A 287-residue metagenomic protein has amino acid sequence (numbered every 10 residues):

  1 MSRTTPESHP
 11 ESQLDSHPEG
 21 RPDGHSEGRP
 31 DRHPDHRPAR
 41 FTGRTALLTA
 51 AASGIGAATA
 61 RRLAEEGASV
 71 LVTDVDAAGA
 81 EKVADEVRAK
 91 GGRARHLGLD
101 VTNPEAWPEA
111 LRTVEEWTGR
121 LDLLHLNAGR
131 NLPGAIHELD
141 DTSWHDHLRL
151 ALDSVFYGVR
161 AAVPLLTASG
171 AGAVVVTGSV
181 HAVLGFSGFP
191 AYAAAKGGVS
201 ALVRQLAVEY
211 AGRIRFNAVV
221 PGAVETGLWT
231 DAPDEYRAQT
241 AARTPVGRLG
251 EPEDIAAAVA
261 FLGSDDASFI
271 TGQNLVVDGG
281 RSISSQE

Functional and structural regions predicted by a protein language model:
S2-P6, R32-H36, L184, A260 (+1 more regions): Short C-terminal tail/terminal secondary-structure segment of NAD(P)H-dependent dehydrogenase/reductase domains
A135-I136, D140-L148, V174, W229 (+1 more regions): Substrate-binding pocket helix/loop in short-chain dehydrogenase/reductase
V159, A195, V203: Active-site helix of classical SDR
P164, A207-G212, S268: Alpha-helical segment proximal to the catalytic Tyr-Lys
A171, A211-R215, I270-G272: Short, small/polar-rich loop/turn modules that mediate ligand/substrate recognition or access, typified
S179: Residue(s) in the substrate-gating loop at a strand-loop-helix junction that position the organic substrate next
A218-V219, Q239-I270, V277-G279: C-terminal helical subdomain
